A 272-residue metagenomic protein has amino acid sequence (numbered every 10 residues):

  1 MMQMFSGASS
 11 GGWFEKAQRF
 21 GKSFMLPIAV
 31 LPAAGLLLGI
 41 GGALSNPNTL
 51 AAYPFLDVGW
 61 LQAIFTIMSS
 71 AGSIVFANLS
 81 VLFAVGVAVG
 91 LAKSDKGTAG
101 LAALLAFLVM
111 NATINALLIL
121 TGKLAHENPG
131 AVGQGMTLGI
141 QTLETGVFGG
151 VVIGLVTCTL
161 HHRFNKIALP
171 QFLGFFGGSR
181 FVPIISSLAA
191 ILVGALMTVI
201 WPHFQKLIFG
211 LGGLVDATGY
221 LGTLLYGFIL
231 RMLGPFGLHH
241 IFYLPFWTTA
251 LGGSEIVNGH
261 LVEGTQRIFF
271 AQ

Functional and structural regions predicted by a protein language model:
M2-S23, P27-S70, P202-Q272: Helix-loop-helix hairpins and the membrane-proximal interhelical loops of multi-pass alpha-helical transport proteins
W13-Q171: Early transmembrane hairpin of solute transport permeases
A52, N115-L120, L188, I200-P202 (+1 more regions): Short alpha-helix boundary/capping motifs
L79-L82, V87, A125-T137, M197-K206 (+2 more regions): Juxtamembrane/interfacial segments around transmembrane helices
S94-A102, K166-P183, S254-G264: Cytoplasmic juxtamembrane regions at transmembrane-helix boundaries
H126-P129, G133-E144, V156-T157, H161-T198 (+1 more regions): Membrane-interface helix-loop-helix junctions at boundaries between adjacent transmembrane segments
